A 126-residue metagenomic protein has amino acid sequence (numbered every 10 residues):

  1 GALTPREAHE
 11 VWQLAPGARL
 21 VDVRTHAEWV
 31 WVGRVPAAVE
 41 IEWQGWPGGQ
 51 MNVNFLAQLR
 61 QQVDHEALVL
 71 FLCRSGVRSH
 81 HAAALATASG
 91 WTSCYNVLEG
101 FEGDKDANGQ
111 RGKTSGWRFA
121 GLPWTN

Functional and structural regions predicted by a protein language model:
G1-A18, H26-L68, S79-N126: Rhodanese-like catalytic fold shared by cysteine-dependent sulfurtransferases and DSP/PTP-type phosphatases
D22, G76: Conserved G/P- and acidic residue-centered "switch" motifs that form tight phosphate/ATP-binding loops in soluble
F71-L72: Short, surface-exposed ligand- or partner-binding patches at beta-edge/loop junctions that are enriched in aromatics
